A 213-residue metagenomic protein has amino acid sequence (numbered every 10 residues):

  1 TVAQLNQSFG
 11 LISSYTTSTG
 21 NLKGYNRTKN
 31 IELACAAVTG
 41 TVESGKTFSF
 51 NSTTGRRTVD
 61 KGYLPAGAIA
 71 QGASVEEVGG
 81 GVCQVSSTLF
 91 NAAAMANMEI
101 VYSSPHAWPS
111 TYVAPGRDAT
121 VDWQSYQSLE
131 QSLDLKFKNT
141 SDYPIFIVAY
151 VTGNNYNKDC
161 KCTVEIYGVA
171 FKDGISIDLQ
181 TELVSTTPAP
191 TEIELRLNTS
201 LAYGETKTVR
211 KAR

Functional and structural regions predicted by a protein language model:
T1-R213: Well-ordered beta-sheet/strand-loop patches within structured domains
